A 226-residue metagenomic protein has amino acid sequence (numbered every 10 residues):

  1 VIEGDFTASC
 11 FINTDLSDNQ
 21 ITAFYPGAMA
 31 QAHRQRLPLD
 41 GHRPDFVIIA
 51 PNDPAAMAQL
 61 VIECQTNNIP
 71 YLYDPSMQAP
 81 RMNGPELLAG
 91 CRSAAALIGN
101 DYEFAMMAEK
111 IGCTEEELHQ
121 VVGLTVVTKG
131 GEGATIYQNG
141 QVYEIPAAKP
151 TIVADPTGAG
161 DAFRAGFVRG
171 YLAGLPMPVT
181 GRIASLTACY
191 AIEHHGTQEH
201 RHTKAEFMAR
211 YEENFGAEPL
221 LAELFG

Functional and structural regions predicted by a protein language model:
V1-F46, M208-G226: Conserved N-terminal subdomain of the carbohydrate kinase-like
E3-F6, N52, Y102, K129 (+1 more regions): Short beta->alpha linker loops
E3-G4, P26-M29, P75-A79, Y102-E103 (+1 more regions): Short, acidic/turn-prone active-site loops that include or flank metal/cofactor- and phosphate-binding residues
F6, A55-A56, I152: Short alpha-helical
T14-N19, T66, A89-R92, T114-E117 (+2 more regions): Short, hinge-like loop/turn segments at secondary-structure boundaries
L16-N19, G27-M29, Y102, K110 (+1 more regions): Short loop segments at secondary-structure junctions
F46-E116, L124, E132-A134: Conserved beta-alpha-beta core of the PfkB/ribokinase-like small-molecule kinase fold
I111-G226: Conserved phosphate-binding/catalytic region of the ribokinase-like
